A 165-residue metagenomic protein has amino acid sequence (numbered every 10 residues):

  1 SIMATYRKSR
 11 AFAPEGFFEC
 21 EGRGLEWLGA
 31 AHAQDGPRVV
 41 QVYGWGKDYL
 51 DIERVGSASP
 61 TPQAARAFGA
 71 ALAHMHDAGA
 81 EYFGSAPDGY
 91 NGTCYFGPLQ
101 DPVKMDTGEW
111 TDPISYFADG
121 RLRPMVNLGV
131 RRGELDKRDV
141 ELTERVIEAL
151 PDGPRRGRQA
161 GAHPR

Functional and structural regions predicted by a protein language model:
A4-S115: ATP-binding pocket architecture of kinase catalytic cores
L50-I52, L122, P164-R165: Conserved short hydrophobic patches within well-ordered secondary structure
G84, V140-R165: Active-site acidic catalytic loop and adjacent metal/ATP-binding pocket of ATP-dependent phosphoryl transfer enzymes
C94-P151: Active-site catalytic-loop/activation-segment of kinase and kinase-like phosphoryl-transfer enzymes
